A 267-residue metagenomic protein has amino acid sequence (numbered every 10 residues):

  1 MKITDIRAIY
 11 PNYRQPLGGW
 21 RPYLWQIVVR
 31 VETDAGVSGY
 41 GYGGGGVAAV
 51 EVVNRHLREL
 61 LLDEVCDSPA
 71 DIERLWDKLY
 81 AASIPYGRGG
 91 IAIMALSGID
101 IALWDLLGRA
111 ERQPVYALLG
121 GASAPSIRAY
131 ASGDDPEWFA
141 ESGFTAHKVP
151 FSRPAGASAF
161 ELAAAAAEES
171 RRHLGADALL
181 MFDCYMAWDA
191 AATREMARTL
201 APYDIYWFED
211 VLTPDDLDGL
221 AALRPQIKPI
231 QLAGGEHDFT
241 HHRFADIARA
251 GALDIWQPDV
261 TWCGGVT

Functional and structural regions predicted by a protein language model:
M1-G41: Structured beta-strand/loop patches that form or line metal/cofactor-binding pockets in enzymes
I3, G36, L57, I99 (+5 more regions): Conserved, mostly hydrophobic/aromatic
E32-A110: Metal- or metallocofactor-binding catalytic centers and their adjacent structured scaffolds across diverse enzyme
D100-D134: Glycine-rich, aromatic-flanked loop segments that form ligand/cofactor-binding clefts across common enzyme folds
I101, L106, V149, C184 (+3 more regions): Generic detector of well-ordered alpha-helical packing
G120-I227: Metal-dependent enolase-superfamily TIM-barrel catalytic cores that perform enediolate-based chemistry
D215-L220, R224-T267: Catalytic alpha/beta core domains of metabolic enzymes, predominantly
